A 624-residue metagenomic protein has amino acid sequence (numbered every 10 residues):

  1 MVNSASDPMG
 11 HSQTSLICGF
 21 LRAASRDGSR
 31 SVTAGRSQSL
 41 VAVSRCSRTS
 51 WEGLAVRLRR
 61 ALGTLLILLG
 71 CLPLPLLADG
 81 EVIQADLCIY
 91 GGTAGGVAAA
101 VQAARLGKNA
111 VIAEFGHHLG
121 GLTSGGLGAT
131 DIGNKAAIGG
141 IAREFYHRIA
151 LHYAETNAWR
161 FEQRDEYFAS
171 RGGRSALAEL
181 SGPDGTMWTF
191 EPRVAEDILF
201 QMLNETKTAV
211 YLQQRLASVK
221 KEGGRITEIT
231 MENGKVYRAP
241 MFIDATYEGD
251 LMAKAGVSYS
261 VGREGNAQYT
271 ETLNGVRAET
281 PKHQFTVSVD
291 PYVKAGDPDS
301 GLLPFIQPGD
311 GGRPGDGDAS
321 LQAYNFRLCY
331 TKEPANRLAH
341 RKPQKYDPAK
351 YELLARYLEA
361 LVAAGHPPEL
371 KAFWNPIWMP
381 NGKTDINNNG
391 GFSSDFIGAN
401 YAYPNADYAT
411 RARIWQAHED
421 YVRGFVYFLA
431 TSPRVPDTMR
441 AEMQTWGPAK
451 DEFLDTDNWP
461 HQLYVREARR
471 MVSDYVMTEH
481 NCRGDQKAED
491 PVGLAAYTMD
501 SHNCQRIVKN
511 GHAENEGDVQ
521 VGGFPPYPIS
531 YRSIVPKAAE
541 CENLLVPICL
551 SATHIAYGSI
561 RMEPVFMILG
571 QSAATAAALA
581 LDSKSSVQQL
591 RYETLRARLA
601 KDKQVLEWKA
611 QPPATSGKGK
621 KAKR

Functional and structural regions predicted by a protein language model:
A61-P75: Bacterial N-terminal signal peptides
L76-G80: Boundary at the C-terminal end of the N-terminal hydrophobic targeting segment
V82-T93: Beta1/beta-strand and adjacent pyrophosphate-binding region of the FAD-binding site in flavoprotein oxidoreductases
K108-N109, E114-S218, S260, Y269-T270: Conserved N-terminal/central alpha/beta ligand/cofactor-binding core
E196, K235-M241, A245-K621: Flavin (FAD/FMN)-binding glycine-rich loop and adjacent Rossmann-like elements that form
K220-V236: Conserved beta-strand-loop-beta-strand element in the redox core of flavoprotein oxidoreductases
